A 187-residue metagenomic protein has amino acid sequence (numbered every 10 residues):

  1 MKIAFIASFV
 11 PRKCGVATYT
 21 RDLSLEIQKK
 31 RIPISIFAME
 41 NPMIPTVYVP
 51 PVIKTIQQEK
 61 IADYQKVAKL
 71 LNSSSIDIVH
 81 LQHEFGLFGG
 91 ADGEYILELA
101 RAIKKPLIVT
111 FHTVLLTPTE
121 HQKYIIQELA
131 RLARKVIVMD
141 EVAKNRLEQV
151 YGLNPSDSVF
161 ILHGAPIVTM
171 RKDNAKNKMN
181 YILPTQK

Functional and structural regions predicted by a protein language model:
M1-K13, Q82-F85: Nucleotide-activated donor-dependent transferases that construct or modify glycoconjugates
K2, D157, L183-K187: Charged active-site motifs of nucleotide-sugar-dependent glycosyltransferases
P11-K13, D22-S75: N-terminal strand-loop element at the rim of the active site of nucleotide-sugar-dependent glycosyltransferases
T18, V138-M139: Short beta-strand scaffold positions
K54-I56, A68-G93, I108-T110: Short N-terminal targeting/anchoring amphipathic segment
E98-A102, P106, E120-V136: Membrane-proximal helix-turn-helix segments that form the acceptor-binding/catalytic region of lipid-linked
V142, G164: Carbohydrate-associated surface elements
M170-L183: A short helix/loop element that forms part of the nucleotide-sugar donor recognition site in Leloir-type
